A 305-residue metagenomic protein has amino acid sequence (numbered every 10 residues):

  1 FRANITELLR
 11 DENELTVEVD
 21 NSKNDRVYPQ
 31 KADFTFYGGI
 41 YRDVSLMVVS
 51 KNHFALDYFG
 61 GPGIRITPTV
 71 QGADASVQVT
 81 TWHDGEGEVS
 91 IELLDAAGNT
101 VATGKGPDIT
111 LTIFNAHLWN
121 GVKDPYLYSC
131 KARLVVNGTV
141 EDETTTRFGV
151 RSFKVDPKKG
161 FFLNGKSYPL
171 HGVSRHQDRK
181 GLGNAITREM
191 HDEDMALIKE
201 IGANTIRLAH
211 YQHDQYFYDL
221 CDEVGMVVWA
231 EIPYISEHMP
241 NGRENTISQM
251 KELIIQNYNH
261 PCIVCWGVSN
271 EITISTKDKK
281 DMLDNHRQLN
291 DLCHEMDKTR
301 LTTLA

Functional and structural regions predicted by a protein language model:
F1-D57, D84-E86, A96-T100, Q212-Q215 (+2 more regions): Accessory beta-strand-rich segments of carbohydrate-active enzymes
E7-E12, T80-P157: Extended acidic/polar, glycine-enriched regions that form or flank non-catalytic beta-rich accessory modules
R26, M47, K51-G63, H117-W119 (+3 more regions): Active-site-adjacent substrate/metal-binding segments within catalytic domains of carbohydrate-active enzymes
K51-G85: Surface beta-strand/loop "capping" patches
H294-A305: Aromatic-lined carbohydrate-recognition surfaces of secreted/lumenal glycan-active proteins
